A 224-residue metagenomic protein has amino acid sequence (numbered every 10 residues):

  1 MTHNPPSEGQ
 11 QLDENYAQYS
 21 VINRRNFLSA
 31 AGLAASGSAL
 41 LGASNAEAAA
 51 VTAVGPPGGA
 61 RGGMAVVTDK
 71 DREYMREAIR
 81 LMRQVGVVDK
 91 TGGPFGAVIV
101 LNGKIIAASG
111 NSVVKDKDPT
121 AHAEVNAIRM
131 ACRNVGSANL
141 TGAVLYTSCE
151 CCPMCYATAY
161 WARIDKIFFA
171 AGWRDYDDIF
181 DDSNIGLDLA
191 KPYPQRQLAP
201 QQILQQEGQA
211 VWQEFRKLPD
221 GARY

Functional and structural regions predicted by a protein language model:
T2-D89, C151, T158-Y224: Zinc-dependent deaminase
K90-P94: Short, flexible loop/turn motifs enriched in small residues
F95-V100: Short beta-strand scaffold segments in enzyme catalytic cores
I106-V113: Short beta->alpha transition motifs characteristic of CBS
S109, A123-N134, L140-T141: Flexible, acidic active-site loops/lids enriched in D/E/S/T/G that coordinate Mg2+ and/or position polar
K115-V125: A short, polar/charged loop-to-alpha-helix boundary motif
S137-C149: Immediate flanking context of iron-sulfur cluster ligation sites
